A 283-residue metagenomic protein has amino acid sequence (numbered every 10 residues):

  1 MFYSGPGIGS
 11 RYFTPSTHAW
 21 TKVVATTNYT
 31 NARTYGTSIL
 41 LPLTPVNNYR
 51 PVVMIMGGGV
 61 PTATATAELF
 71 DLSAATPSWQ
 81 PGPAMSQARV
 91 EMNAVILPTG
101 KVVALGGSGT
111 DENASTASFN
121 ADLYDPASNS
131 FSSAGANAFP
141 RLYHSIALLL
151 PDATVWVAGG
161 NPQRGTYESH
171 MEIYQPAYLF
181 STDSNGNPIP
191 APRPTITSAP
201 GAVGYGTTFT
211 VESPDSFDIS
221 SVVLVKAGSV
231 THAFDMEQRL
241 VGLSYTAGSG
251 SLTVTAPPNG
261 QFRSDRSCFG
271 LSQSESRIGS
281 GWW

Functional and structural regions predicted by a protein language model:
M1-W283: Kelch-like beta-propeller repeat domains
